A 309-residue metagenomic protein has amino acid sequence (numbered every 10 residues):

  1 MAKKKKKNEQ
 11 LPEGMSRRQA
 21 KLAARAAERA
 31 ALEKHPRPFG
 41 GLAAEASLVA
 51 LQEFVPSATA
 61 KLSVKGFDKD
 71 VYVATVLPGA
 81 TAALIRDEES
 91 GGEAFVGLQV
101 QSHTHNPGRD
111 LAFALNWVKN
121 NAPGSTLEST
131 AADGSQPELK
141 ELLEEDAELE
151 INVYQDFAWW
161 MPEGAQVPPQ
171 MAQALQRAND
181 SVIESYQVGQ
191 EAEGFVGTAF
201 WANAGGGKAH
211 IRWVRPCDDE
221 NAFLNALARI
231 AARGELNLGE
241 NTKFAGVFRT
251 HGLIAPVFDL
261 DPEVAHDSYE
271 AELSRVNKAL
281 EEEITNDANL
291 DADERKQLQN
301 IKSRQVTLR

Functional and structural regions predicted by a protein language model:
M1-W159: N-terminal membrane-targeting/anchoring modules of bacterial envelope and secretion proteins
Q10, Q19, Q52, Q99-Q101 (+7 more regions): Residue-identity detector for glutamine
R17-R18, R25, R29, R37 (+11 more regions): Arginine residue identity/basic-tract feature
H35, H103-H105, H210, H251 (+1 more regions): Histidine (H) residue identity feature
A44, P216, E220, H266-Y269 (+1 more regions): Intrinsic-disorder-associated interaction segments
A112-A255, D259-L260, V264: Extended, well-ordered protein cores
N241-R309: Alpha-helical oligomerization segments
